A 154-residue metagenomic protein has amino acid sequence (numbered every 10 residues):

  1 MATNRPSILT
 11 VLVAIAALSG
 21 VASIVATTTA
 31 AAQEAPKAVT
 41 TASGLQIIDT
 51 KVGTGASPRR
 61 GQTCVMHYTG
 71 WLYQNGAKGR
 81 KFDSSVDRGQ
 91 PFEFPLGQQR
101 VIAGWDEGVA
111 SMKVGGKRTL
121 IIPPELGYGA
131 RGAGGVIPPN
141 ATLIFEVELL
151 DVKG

Functional and structural regions predicted by a protein language model:
A2-G154: Cross-family detector of peptidyl-prolyl cis-trans isomerase
